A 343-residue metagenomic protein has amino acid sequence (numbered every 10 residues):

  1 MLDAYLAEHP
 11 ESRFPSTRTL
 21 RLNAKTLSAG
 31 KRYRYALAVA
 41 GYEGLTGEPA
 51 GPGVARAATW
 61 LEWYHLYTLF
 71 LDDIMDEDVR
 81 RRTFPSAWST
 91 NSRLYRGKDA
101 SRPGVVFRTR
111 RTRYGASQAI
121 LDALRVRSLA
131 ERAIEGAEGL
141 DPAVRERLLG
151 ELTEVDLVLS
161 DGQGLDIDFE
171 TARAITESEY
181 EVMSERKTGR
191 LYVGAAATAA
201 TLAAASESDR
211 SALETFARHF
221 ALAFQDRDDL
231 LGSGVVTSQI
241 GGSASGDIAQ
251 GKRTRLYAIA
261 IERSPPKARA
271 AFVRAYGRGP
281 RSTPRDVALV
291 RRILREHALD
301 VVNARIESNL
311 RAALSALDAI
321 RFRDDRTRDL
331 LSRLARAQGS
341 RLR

Functional and structural regions predicted by a protein language model:
M1-R343: All-alpha prenyltransferase/terpene-synthase fold signal
